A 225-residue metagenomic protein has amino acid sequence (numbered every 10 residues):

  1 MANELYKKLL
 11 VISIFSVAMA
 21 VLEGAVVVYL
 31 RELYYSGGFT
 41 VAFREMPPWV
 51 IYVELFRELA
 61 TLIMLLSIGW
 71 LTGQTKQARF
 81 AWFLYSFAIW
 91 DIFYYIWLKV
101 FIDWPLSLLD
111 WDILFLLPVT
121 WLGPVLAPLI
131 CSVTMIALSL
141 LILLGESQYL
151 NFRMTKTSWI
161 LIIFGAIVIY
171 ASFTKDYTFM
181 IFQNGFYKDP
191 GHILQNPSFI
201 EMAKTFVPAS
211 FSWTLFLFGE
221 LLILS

Functional and structural regions predicted by a protein language model:
E4-S16, G73-I89, N151-I163: Interfacial segments of alpha-helical transmembrane regions
S16-L33: Alpha-helical transmembrane segments of multi-pass membrane proteins
Y29-S36, I96-F115, F179-D189: Interfacial helix-loop-helix junctions of multi-pass membrane proteins
Y34-V50, I193-L194: Perimembrane loop-to-helix junctions flanking transmembrane segments
E45-M64, L116-A137, V207-F216: Membrane-interface loop-to-helix entry segments
A81, A88, S132-M135, S139 (+3 more regions): Small-residue hotspots
I92-F152: Membrane-proximal helix-loop-helix units in multi-pass membrane proteins
D112-L117, N184-P208: Short, membrane-exposed interhelical loops at transmembrane-helix boundaries
